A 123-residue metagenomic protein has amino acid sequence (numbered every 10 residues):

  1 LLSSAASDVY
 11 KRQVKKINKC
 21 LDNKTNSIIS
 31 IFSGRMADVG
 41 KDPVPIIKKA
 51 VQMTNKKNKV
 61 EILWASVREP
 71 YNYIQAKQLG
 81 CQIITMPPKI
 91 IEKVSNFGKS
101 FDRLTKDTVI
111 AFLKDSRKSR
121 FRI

Functional and structural regions predicted by a protein language model:
L1-A6, Y10: Single conserved hydrophobic/aromatic residue that forms the stacking wall/gate of nucleotide- or nucleobase-binding
S4, N26-S30, K59-L63, Q82-I83: Structural preference for beta-strand elements that scaffold enzyme active sites
S7, V39, I62-A65, F101: Glycine- and other small-residue-rich loops at beta-strand/loop junctions that grip anionic moieties
D8, F32-M36, A65-Y73, K89-I91: Active-site beta-loop-alpha junctions enriched in small/polar residues
K11-C20, E69-C81: Catalytic cores of alpha/beta
Q13-D38: Bacterial c-di-GMP phosphodiesterase catalytic domain signature
I28-I29, V39-N58: Short loop-to-alpha-helix "cap/lid" segments that border enzyme active sites across diverse enzyme classes
K93-R122: C-terminal helical cap(s) of enzyme catalytic domains, especially alpha/beta-barrels
